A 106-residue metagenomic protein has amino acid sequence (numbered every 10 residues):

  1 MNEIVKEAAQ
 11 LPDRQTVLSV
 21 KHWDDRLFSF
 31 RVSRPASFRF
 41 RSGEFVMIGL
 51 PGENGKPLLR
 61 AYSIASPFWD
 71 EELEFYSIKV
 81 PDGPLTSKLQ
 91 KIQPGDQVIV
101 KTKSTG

Functional and structural regions predicted by a protein language model:
N2-D96: Ferredoxin-reductase
V98-K101: Helix-loop module immediately N-terminal to the HCX5R catalytic loop in PTP-like cysteine phosphatase domains
K103-G106: A short, basic/flexible loop-to-alpha-helix module at the beginning of a structural domain
